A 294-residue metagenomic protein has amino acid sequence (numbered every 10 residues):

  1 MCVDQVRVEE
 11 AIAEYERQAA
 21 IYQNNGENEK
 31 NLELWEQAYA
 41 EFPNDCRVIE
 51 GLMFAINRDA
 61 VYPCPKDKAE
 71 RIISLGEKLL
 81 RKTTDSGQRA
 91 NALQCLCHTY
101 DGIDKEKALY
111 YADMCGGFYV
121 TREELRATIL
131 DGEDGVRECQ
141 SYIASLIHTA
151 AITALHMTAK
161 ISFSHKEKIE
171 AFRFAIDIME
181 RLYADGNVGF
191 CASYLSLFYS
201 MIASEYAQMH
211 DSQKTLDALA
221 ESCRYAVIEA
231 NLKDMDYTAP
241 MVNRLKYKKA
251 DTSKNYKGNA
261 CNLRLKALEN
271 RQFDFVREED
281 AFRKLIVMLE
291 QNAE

Functional and structural regions predicted by a protein language model:
M1-E10: Basic, Lys/Arg-rich alpha-helical nucleic-acid-recognition elements, primarily the DNA-binding modules of transcription
E9-A20, F42-V61, T84-I103, D113-D131 (+3 more regions): Amphipathic alpha-helical repeat scaffolds of TPR domains
A13, R58-K82, K233, S253-G258 (+1 more regions): Short coil/linker segments at helix-helix boundaries
E14, L34, L75, A218 (+1 more regions): Charge-rich, solvent-exposed alpha-helical interaction surfaces
A19-Y22, G26, L32-A40, E77-L80 (+8 more regions): A conserved position within tetratricopeptide repeats
I21-W35, V61-E77, C97-M114, R126-E138 (+1 more regions): Helix-turn-helix repeat elements of alpha-solenoid scaffolds
I152-E279, M288-E294: Alpha-helical protein-protein interaction modules
